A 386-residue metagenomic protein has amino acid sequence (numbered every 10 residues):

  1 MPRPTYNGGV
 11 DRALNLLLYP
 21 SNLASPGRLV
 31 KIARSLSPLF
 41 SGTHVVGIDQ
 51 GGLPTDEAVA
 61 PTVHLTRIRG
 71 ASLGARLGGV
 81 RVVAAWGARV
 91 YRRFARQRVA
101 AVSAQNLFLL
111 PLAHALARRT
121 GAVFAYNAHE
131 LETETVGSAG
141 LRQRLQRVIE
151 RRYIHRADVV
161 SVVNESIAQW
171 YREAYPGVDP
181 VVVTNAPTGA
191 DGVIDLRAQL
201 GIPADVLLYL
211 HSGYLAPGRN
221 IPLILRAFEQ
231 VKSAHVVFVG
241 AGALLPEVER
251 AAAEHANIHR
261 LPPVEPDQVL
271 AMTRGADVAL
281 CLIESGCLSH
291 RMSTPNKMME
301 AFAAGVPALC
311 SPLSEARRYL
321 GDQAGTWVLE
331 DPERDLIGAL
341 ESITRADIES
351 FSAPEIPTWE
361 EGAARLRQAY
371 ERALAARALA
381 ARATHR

Functional and structural regions predicted by a protein language model:
N15-L18, S161, P203-R219, L225-E229 (+2 more regions): Conserved donor-binding/catalytic core segment of Leloir-type glycosyltransferases
G27, R219, E265-M272, C281-M299 (+1 more regions): Nucleotide-sugar-dependent
R34, P38, A88-A95, P111 (+4 more regions): Membrane-proximal helix-turn-helix segments that form the acceptor-binding/catalytic region of lipid-linked
R81-A85, V123-A125, E132-R152, Q169 (+2 more regions): Nucleotide-sugar donor phosphate/pyrophosphate-binding loop at the beta->alpha transition of glycosyltransferases
R151, H155-P180, P187-D191, R318-D322: A short, active-site helix/loop in glycosyltransferases that binds the activated sugar's phosphate group
L200, D331, T344-A375: A charged, aromatic-enriched C-terminal amphipathic alpha-helix characteristic of glycosyltransferases across folds
P246-V278: Nucleotide-activated donor-binding/catalytic signature segment of Leloir-type glycosyltransferases, i.e., the conserved
D322, T326-R334, E341-R345: Conserved acidic donor-binding segment of nucleotide-sugar-dependent glycosyltransferases
